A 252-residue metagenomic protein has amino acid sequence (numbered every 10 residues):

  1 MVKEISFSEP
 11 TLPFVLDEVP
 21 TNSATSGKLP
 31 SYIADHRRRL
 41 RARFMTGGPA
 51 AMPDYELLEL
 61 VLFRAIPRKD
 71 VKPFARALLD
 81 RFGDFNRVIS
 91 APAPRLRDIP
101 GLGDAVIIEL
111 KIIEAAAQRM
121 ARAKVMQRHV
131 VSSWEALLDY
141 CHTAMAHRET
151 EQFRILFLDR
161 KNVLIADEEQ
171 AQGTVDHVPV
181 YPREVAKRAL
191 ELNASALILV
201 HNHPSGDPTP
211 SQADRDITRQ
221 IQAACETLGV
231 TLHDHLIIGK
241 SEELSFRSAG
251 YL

Functional and structural regions predicted by a protein language model:
M1-D80, R87-D98, A105-R119, A123-I198 (+1 more regions): Structure-specific DNA junction-binding interface
